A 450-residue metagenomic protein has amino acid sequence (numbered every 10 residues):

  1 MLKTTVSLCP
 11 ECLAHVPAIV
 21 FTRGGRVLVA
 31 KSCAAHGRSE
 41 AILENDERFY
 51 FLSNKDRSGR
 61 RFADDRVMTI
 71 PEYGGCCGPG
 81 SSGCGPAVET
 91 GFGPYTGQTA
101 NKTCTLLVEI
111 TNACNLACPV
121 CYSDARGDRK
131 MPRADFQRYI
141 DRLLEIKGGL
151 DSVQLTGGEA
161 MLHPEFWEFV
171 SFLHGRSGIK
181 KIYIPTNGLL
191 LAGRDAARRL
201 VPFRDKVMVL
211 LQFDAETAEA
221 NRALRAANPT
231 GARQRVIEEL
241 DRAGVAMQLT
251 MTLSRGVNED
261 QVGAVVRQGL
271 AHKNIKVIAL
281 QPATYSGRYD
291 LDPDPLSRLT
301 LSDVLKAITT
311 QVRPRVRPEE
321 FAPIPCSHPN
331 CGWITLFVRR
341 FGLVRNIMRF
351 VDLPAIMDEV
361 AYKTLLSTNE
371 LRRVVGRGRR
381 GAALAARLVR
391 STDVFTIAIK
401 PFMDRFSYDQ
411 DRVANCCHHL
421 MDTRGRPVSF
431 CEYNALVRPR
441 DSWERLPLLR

Functional and structural regions predicted by a protein language model:
M1-E72, P79, G85-G93, I334-R450: Radical SAM enzyme core and accessory elements
G25-E44, D56-D195: Conserved alpha-helical substructure of the radical SAM core
H36, E216, S254-G256, Y285 (+2 more regions): Short, solvent-exposed loop/turn segments at secondary-structure junctions
I110, S123, L211-E216, P282-A283 (+1 more regions): Short loop/turn segments at strand-loop or loop-helix junctions that form parts of catalytic or ligand-binding pockets
D128-K130, E219-A223, Y289: A generic structural signal for short coil/turn motifs at secondary-structure boundaries
Q137-Q154, H163-P282: Radical SAM/AdoMet-radical enzyme domain recognition
A223-L224, T230, D241-S391: Radical SAM enzyme [4Fe-4S]-AdoMet core and its adjacent flexible, acidic and glycine-rich loops/tails across
